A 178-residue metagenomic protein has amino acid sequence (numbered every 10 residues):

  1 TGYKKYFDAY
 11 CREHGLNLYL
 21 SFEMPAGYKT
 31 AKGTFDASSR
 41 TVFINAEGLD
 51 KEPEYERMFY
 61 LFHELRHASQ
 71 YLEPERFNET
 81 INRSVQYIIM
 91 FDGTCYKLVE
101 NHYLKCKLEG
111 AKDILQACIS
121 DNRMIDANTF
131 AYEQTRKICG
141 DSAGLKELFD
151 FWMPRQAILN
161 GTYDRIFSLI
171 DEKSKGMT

Functional and structural regions predicted by a protein language model:
T1-L16: Zn2+-dependent metallopeptidase catalytic core
F7, R66, Q70, A131-T135: Hydrophobic residues within well-ordered, non-membrane alpha-helices that form the packing/core of soluble catalytic
N17, E75-R76, D141-L145: Short, polar/charged, Gly/Pro-enriched helix-capping and turn/loop motifs at alpha-helix termini and inter-helix linkers
E23-Y55, L65-L72, R76: Active-site scaffold of zinc-dependent metalloenzymes
K32, D36, I44, A68-L72 (+4 more regions): Membrane-embedded and juxtamembrane structural elements of multi-pass membrane proteins
E56-R57, D126: Amphipathic alpha-helical recognition patches that constitute DNA-binding helices
L61: A conserved beta-strand element that flanks and buttresses the S-adenosyl-L-methionine
N82-M177: Metalloprotease/metallohydrolase-associated module, dominated by Zn2+-dependent proteases
